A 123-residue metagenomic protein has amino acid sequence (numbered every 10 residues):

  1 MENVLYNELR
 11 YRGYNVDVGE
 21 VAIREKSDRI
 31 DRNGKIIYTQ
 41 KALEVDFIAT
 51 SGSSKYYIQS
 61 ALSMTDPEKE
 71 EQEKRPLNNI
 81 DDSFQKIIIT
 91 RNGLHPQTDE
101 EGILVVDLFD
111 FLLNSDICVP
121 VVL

Functional and structural regions predicted by a protein language model:
M1-L123: A cross-kingdom feature that marks ATP-driven nucleic-acid transaction machinery
